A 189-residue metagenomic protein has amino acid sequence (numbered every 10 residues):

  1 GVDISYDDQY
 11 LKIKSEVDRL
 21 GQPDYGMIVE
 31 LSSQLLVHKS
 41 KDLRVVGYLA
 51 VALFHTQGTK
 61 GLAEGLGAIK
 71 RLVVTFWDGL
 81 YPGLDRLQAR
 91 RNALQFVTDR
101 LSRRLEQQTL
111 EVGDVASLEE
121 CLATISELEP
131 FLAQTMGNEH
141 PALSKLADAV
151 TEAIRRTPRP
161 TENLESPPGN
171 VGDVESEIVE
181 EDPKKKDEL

Functional and structural regions predicted by a protein language model:
G1-D85, N92, V97, E177-L189: N-terminal domain-start signal
L80-L189: Mid-to-C-terminal functional-domain signal that highlights helix-capping/loop sites within ligand-binding modules
